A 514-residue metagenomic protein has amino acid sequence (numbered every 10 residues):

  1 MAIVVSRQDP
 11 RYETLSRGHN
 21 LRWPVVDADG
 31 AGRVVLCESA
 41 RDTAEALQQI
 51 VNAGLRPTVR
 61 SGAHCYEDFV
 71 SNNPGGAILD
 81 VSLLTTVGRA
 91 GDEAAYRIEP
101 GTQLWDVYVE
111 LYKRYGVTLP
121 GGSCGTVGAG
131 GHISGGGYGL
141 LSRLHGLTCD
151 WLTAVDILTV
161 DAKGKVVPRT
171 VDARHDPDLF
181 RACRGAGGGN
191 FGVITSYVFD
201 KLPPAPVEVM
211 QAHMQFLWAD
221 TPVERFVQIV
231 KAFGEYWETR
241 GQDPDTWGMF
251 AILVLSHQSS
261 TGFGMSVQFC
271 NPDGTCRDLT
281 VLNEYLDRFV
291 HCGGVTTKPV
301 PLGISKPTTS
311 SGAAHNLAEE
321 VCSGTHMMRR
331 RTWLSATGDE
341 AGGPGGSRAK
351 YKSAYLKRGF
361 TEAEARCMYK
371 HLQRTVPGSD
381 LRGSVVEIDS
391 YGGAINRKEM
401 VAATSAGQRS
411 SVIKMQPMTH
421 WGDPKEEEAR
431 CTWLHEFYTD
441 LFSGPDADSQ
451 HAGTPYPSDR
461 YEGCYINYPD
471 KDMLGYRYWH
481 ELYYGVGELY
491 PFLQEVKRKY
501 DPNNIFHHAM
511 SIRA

Functional and structural regions predicted by a protein language model:
M1-A514: Soluble FAD-dependent oxygen oxidases
